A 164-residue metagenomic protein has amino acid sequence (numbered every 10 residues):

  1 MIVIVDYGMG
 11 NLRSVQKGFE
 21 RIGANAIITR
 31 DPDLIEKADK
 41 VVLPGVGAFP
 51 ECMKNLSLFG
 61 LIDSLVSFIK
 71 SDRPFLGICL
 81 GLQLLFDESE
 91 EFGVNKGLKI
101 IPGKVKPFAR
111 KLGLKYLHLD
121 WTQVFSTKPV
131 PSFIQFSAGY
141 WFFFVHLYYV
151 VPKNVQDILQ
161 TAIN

Functional and structural regions predicted by a protein language model:
M1, P74-L76, W141: Proline-centered loop/turn at the N-terminus of a beta-strand
I2-A24: N-terminal beta1-alpha1 ligand-phosphate binding loop
R21-I28, L56-F59, Q123-K128: Short gly/ser/thr-rich secondary-structure transition/capping motifs
N25, K40, P74-L76: Structural signature of beta-strand start/N-cap positions in the alpha/beta core of ABC transporter nucleotide-binding
A26-K37: Short acidic low-complexity segments
I35-G45: Short acidic/histidine-rich motifs immediately flanking catalytic phosphotransfer sites in two-component signaling
G47-L119: Cysteine-nucleophile active-site neighborhood
E88-I163: Pocket-forming structural segment of enzyme catalytic cores
